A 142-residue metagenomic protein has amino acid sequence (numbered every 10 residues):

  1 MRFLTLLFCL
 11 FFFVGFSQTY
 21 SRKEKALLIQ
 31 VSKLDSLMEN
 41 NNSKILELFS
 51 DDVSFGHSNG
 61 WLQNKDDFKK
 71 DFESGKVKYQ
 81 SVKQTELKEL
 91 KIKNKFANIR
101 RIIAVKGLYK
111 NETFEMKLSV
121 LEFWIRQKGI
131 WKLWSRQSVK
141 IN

Functional and structural regions predicted by a protein language model:
M1-L4, Q18: Positively charged n-region of N-terminal signal peptides that target proteins for export
F8, F12-L48, E86: Short, low-complexity N-terminal intrinsically disordered segments enriched in polar/charged residues
L34, K44-L46, V53, F68 (+2 more regions): Hydrophobic pocket/interface hotspot
L48, D52-Q63, S74-K78: A short gly/proline-enriched turn/hairpin at secondary-structure junctions
N59, K110-T113: Short, solvent-exposed loop/turn segments at secondary-structure boundaries
N59, K91, R101-I103, E122 (+1 more regions): A mature extracytoplasmic/lumenal domain signature
F72-K110: Surface-exposed, charged secondary-structure patches
K117-N142: Short beta-strand edge/turn micro-motifs at domain boundaries
